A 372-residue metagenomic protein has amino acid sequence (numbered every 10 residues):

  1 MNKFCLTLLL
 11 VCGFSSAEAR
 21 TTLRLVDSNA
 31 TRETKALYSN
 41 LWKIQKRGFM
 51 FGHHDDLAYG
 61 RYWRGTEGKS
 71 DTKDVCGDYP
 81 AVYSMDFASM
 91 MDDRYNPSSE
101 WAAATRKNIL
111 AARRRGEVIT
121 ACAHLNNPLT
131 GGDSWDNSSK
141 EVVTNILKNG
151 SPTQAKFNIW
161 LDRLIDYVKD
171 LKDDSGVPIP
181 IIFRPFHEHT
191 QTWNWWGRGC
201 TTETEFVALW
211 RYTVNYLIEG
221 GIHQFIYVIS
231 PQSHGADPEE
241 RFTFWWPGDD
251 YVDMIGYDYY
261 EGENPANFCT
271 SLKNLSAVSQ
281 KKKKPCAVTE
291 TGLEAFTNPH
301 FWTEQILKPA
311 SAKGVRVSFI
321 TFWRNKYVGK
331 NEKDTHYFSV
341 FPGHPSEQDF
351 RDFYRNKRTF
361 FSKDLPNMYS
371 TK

Functional and structural regions predicted by a protein language model:
L8-E18: Hydrophobic h-region of N-terminal signal peptides that target proteins for export in Gram-negative bacteria
A19-V82, A88, P97-S99, K357 (+1 more regions): N-terminal module-boundary/linker segments of secreted carbohydrate-active enzymes
K35-L37, W63-T72, A103-K107, L164-Y167 (+3 more regions): Alpha-helical scaffolding within the catalytic cores of extracellular/periplasmic polymer-degrading hydrolases
F49-D56, P285-K372: Substrate-binding cleft of secreted/luminal carbohydrate-active enzymes
H53, R184-F186, W210-E240, P285-F296 (+1 more regions): Aromatic-lined carbohydrate-recognition surfaces of secreted/lumenal glycan-active proteins
L57-G65, M90-A102, Q232-E240, Y259-C269 (+2 more regions): Acidic-and-aromatic substrate-binding clefts and catalytic sites of carbohydrate-active enzymes
D92-H223, W323: Substrate-binding cleft of extracellular glycoside hydrolase catalytic domains
E239-R241, W245-T297, V340-P342, S346-F361: Glycoside hydrolase catalytic-domain groove-lining segments
